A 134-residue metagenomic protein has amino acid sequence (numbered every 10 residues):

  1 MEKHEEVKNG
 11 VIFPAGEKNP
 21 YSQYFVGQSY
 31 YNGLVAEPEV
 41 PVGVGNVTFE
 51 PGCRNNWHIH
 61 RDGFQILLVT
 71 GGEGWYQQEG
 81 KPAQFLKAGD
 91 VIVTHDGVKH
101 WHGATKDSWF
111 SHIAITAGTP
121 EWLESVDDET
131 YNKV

Functional and structural regions predicted by a protein language model:
M1-V42, W122-V134: A short, N-terminal "cap"/entry segment at the start of jelly-roll beta-barrel domains of the cupin/DSBH fold
Y30, G45-R61, D96: Conserved short histidine dyad/triad with adjacent acidic residue
A36, G45, N55-H60, Q78 (+2 more regions): Short histidine-centered beta-strand/loop micro-motifs that create catalytic or ligand/metal-coordination sites
T48-E50, I59-Y76, I115-A117: Short, conserved beta-strand element in jelly-roll/cupin
C53, D62-G63, P82, V98 (+2 more regions): A generic "binding-loop/recognition-motif" signal
I66, V93, D107-S125: A short hydrophobic beta-strand segment most commonly corresponding to one strand of the jelly-roll/cupin
G80-G97: Short acidic-glycine-tyrosine-enriched beta hairpin
